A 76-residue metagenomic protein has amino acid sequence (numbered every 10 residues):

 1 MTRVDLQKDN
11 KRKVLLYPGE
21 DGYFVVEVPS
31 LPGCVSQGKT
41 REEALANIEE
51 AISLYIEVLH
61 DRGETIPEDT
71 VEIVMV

Functional and structural regions predicted by a protein language model:
M1-Y17, A46-V76: Short, charged, surface-exposed hinge/linker loops at domain edges that act as mobile lids or interdomain connectors
Y17-L31: Short aromatic-glycine-(Arg/Gly/Cys) micro-motifs in beta-strand/loop hairpins
L31-P32, G63: Amphipathic alpha-helical interaction segments
P32-R41: A short, exposed loop/beta-hairpin motif centered on an aromatic-Gly-Thr core
